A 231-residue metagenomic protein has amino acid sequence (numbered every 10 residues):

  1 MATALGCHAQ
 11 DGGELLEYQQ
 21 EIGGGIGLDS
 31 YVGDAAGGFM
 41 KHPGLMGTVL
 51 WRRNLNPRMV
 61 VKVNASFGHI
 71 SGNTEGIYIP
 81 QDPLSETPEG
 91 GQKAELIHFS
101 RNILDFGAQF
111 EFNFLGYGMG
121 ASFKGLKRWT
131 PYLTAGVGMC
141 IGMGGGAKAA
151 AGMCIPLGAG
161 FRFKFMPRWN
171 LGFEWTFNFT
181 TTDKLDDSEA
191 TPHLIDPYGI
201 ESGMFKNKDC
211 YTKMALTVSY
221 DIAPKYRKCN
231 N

Functional and structural regions predicted by a protein language model:
C7-R53, K213-Y226: Short glycine/proline- and aromatic-enriched beta-strand/turn motifs that initiate or cap beta-hairpins
E17, N54-R58, L115-Y117, L126 (+2 more regions): Outer-membrane beta-barrel channels and translocator barrels
Y18, K41-L45, N102-F106, W129 (+2 more regions): Residues that define the transmembrane beta-barrel architecture of outer-membrane proteins
G24-L28, V49-R53, A65, A108-F112 (+4 more regions): Residues on the lipid-exposed face of transmembrane beta-strands in outer-membrane beta-barrel proteins
M40-P43, Y78-E86, S188-D196: Flexible, surface-exposed loop regions and adjacent strand-edge segments of Gram-negative outer-membrane beta-barrel
P57-A147: Gram-negative (and chloroplast) outer-membrane scaffold detector with strong preference for beta-barrel transmembrane
M166-N231: Predominantly the C-terminal beta-signal and adjacent terminal strand-loop region of outer-membrane beta-barrel
